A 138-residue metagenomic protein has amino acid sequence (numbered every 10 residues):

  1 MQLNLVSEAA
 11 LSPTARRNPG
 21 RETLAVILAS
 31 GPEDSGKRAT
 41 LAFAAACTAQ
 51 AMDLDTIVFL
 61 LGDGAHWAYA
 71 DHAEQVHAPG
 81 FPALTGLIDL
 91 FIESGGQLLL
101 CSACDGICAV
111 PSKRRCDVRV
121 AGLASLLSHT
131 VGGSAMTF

Functional and structural regions predicted by a protein language model:
Q2-G20: Positively charged, low-complexity intrinsically disordered leader regions
G20, L24-T40, H72: Short, glycine-rich nucleotide/cofactor-binding loops
R38-M52, V58: Histidine-anchored nucleotide/phosphate-binding helix
A46, T85-D89, A124-L127: Short amphipathic alpha-helical segments and helix-helix/interface helices
T56-G62, L98-S102: Short internal beta-strands
G64-A78: N-terminal beta-loop-helix "entrance" segment that forms/cooperates in small-molecule cofactor or anionic ligand
E74-D105: A glycine-rich helix N-cap at a beta->alpha junction
G106, P111-R114, V118-R119, S125-V131 (+1 more regions): C-terminal binding/interaction regions
